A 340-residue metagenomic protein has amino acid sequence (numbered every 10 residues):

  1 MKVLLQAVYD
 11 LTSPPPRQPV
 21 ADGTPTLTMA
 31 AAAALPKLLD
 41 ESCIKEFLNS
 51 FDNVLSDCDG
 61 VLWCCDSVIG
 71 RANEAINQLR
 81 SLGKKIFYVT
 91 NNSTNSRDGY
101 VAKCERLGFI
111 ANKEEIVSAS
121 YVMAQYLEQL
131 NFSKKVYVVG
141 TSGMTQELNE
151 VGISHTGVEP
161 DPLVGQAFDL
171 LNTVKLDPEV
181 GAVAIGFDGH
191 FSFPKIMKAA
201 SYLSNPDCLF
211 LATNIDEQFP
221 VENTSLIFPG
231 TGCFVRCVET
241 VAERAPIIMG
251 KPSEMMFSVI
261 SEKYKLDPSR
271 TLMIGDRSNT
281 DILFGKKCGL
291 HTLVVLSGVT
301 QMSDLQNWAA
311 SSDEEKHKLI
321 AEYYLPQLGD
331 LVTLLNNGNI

Functional and structural regions predicted by a protein language model:
K2-S13, R17, G23-C58, W63-K84 (+2 more regions): Asp-based, Mg2+/Mn2+-dependent phosphohydrolase catalytic module
